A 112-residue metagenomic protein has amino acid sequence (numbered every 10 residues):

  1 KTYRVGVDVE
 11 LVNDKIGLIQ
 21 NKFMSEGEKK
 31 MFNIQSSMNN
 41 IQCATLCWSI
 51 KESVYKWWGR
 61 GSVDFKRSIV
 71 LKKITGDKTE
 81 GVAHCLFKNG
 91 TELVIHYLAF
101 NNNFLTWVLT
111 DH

Functional and structural regions predicted by a protein language model:
K1-H112: Core catalytic alpha/beta fold that binds nucleotide/phospho-ligands
